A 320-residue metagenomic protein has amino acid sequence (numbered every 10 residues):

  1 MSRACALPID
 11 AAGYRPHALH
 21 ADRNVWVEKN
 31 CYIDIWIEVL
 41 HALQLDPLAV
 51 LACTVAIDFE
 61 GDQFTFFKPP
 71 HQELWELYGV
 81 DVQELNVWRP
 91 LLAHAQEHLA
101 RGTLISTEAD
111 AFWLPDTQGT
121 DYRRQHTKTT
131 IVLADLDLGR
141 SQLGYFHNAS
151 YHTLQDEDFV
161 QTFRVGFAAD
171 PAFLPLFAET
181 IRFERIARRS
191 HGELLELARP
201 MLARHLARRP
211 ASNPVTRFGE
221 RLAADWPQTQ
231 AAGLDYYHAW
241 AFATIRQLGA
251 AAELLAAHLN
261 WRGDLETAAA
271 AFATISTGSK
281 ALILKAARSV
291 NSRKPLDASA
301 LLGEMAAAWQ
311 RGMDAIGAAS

Functional and structural regions predicted by a protein language model:
S2-R89: A structured, charge-rich N-terminal accessory region that forms the first stable segment of a protein and links
N24-L40, T65-P69, H191-G192, R204-L222 (+1 more regions): Active-site nucleophilic cysteine motif
Q44-L48, L154-G166, W226-Q230, W261-A269 (+2 more regions): Hydrophobic/basic alpha-helical segments enriched in Actinobacteria
Y78-G119: Long, hydrophobic/aromatic-enriched structural stretches that serve as scaffold segments
R123-I131: Short coil-to-beta-strand transition motifs
D137-T244: Noncatalytic regulatory segments and standalone regulatory/sensor domains
R246, A252-S320: Charged, long alpha-helical assembly modules
